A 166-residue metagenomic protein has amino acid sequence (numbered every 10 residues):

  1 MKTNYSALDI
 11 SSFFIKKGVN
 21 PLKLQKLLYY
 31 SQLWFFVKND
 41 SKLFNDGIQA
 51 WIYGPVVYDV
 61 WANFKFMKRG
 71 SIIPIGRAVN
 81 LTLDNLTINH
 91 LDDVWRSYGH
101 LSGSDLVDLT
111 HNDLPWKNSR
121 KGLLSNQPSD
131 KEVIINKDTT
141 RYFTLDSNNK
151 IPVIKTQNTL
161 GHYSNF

Functional and structural regions predicted by a protein language model:
M1-F166: Domain-edge interaction signal
